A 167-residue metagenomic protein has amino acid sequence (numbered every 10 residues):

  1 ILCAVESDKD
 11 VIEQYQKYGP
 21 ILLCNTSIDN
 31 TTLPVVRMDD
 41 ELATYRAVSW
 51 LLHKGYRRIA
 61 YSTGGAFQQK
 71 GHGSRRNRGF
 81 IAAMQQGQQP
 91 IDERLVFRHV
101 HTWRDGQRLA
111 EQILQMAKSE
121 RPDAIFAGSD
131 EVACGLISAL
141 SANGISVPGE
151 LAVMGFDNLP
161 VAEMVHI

Functional and structural regions predicted by a protein language model:
I1-K9: Central regulatory/effector-binding core of bacterial HTH transcription factors
K9-I12, Q16-L23, S27-I167: Bacterial carbohydrate/catabolite-sensing allosteric modules
